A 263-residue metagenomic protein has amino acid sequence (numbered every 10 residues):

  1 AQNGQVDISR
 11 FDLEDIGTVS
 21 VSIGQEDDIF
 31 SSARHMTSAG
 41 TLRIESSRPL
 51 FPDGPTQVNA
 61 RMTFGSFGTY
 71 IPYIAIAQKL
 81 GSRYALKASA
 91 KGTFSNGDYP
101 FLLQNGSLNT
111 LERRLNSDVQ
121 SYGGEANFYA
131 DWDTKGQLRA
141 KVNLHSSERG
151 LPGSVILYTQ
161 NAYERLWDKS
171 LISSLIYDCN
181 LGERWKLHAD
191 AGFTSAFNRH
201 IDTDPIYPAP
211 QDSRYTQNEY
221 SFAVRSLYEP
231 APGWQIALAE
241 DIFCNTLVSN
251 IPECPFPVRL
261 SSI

Functional and structural regions predicted by a protein language model:
Q2-E26: Short acidic/polar hinge/loop motifs at secondary-structure boundaries that mediate gating or recognition
L13, G81-R83, T93, D131-K135 (+2 more regions): Outer-membrane beta-barrel channels and translocator barrels
Q25, S46, M62-S66, G92-N96 (+4 more regions): Transmembrane beta-strands of outer-membrane beta-barrel pores
D28-R34, T41, E45-Q78, E112-S117: Short strand-turn segments of transmembrane beta-barrel domains in outer membranes, especially the first one or two
T56-A60, L86-A88, L138-A140, L187-A191 (+1 more regions): Transmembrane beta-strands of outer-membrane beta-barrel proteins
I74-Q78, G124-A130, S173-C179, F222-Y228 (+1 more regions): Residues on the lipid-exposed face of transmembrane beta-strands in outer-membrane beta-barrel proteins
S95-L102, T110-S121, Y129-D131, K135-L187 (+1 more regions): Flexible loop and strand-edge segments within Gram-negative outer membrane beta-barrel domains
L227, A231-I263: Signature of Gram-negative outer-membrane beta-barrel scaffolds
